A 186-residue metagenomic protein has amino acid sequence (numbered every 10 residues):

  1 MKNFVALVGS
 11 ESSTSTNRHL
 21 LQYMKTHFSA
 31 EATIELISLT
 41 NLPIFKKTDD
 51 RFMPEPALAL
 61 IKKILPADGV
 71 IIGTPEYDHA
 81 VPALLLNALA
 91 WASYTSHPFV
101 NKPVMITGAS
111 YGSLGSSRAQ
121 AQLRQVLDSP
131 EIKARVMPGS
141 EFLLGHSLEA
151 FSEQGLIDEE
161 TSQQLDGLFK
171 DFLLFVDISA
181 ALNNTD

Functional and structural regions predicted by a protein language model:
M1-T95, E153-D186: N-terminal beta1-alpha1-beta2 submodule of the flavodoxin-like/Rossmannoid cofactor-binding fold
V5, H79, H97, G108-Y111 (+1 more regions): Short glycine- and Lys/Arg-enriched binding-loop motifs that mark or flank ligand-binding interfaces
F99-K102: A short helix->loop->beta-strand "cap" motif at the edges of active sites that frequently abuts
V104-H146, E160: Short, glycine-/small-residue-rich phosphate/pyrophosphate-handling segment
